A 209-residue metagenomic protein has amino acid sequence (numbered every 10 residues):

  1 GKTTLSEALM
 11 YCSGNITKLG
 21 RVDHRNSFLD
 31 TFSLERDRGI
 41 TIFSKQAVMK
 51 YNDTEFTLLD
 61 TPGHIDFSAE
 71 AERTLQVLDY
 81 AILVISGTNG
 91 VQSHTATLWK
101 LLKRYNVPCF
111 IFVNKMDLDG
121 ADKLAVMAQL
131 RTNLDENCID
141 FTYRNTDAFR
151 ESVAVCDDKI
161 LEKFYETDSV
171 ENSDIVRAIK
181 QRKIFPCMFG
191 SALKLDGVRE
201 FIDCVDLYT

Functional and structural regions predicted by a protein language model:
G1-V77, A81-I85, V91, Q129-L134 (+2 more regions): P-loop NTPase switch module centered on the Walker A-proximal segment
G87-T209: P-loop NTPase catalytic nucleotide-binding module
